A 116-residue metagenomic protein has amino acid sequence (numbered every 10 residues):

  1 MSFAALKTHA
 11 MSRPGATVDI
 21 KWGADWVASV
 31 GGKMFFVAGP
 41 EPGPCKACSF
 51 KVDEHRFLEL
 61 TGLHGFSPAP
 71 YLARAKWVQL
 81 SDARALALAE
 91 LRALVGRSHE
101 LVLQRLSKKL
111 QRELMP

Functional and structural regions predicted by a protein language model:
M1-P116: Charge-dense, helix-prone N-terminal extensions
